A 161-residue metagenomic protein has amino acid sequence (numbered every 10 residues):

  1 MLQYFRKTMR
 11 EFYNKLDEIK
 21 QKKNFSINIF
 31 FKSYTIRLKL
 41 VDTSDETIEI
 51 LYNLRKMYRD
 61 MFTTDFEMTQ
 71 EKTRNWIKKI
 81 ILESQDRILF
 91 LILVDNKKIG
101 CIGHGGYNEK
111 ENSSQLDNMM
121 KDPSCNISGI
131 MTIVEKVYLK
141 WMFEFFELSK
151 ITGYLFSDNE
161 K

Functional and structural regions predicted by a protein language model:
M1-E46: Conserved N-terminal entry element of GNAT/NAT acetyltransferase domains
I50-N53, N75, I133, V137: Alpha-helical elements of Rossmann-like donor-binding domains used by nucleotide-donor carbohydrate transfer enzymes
N53-E67: Helix-loop element at the rim of GNAT/NAT acetyltransferase active sites that forms part of the acceptor-substrate
F62-T63, S124-N126: Short, polar/flexible loop-turn hinges at active-site or ligand-entry regions and domain interfaces
F66-S113, D117, D122-P123: Acetyl-CoA-dependent GNAT
K121, I127-E144, E160-K161: Conserved acetyl-CoA-binding loop-helix of GNAT-fold acetyltransferases
S149: Short acidic/polar active-site loop segments enriched in Thr and Asp
T152-K161: Conserved beta-strand-loop-alpha-helix junction that forms the acyl-donor binding cleft
